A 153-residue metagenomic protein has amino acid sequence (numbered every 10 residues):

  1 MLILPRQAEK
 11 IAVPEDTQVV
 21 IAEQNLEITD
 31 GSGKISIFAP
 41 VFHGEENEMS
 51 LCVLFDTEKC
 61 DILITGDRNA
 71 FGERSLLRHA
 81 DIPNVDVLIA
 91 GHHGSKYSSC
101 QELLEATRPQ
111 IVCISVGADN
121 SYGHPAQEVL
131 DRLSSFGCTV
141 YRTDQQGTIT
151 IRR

Functional and structural regions predicted by a protein language model:
M1-R153: Non-globular, low-confidence helical/coil segments that flank catalytic cores
